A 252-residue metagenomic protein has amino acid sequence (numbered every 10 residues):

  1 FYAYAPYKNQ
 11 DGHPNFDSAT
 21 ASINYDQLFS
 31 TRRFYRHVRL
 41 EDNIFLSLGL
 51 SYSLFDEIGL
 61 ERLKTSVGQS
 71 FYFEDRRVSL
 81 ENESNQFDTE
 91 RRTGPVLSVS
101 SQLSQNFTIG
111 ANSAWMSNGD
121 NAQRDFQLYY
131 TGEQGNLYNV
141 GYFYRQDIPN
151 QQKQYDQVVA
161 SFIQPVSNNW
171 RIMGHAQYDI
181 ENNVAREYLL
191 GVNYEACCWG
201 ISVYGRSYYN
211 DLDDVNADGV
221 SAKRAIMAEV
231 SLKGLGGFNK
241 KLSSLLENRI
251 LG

Functional and structural regions predicted by a protein language model:
F1-G252: Outer-membrane beta-barrel translocator/pore domains, especially the C-terminal barrels of Gram-negative outer-membrane
